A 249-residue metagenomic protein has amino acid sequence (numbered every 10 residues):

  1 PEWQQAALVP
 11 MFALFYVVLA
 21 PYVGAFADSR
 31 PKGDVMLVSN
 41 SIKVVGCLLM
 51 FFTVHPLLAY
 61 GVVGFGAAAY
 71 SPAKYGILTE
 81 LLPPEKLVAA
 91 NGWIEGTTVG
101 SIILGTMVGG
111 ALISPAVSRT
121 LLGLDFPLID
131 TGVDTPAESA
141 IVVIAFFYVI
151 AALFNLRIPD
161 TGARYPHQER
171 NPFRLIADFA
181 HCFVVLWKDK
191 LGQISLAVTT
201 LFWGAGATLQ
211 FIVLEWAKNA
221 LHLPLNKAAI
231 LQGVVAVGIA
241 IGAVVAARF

Functional and structural regions predicted by a protein language model:
W3-Q4, D34, H55-L58, K86-A89 (+2 more regions): Residue-level recognition of membrane-helix boundary sites in multi-pass small-molecule transporters
L8-V44, A59-S114, I194, V198-V213 (+3 more regions): Substrate-agnostic recognition of the 12-TM MFS/MFS-like secondary transporter fold
A25, S29, H55, P83-P84 (+4 more regions): Transmembrane helix-loop junctions in multipass membrane proteins, especially transporters and channels
S41-H55: C-terminal ends and interior cores of transmembrane alpha-helices in multi-pass membrane transporters/permeases
L48-F52, P115, R119, V149-R157 (+2 more regions): Membrane-embedded alpha-helical segments of multi-pass transporters/permeases
G76, E80, E85, V133-A137 (+1 more regions): Helix-loop junctions on the cytosolic side of multi-pass membrane transporters, especially the intracellular loop
I113-V142, V184-V244: A single, central transmembrane helix in multi-pass transporters
D160-A197, A220: Juxtamembrane intracellular "pre-TM" segments in multi-pass secondary transporters
